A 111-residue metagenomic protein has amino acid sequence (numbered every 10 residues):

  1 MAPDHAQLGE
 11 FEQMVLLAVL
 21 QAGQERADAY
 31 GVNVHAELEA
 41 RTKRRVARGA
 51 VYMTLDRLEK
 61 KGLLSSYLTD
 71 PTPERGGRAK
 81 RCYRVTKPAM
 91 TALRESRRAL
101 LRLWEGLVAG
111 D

Functional and structural regions predicted by a protein language model:
A2-A6, D70-T72: Short beta-strand/turn micro-motifs at beta-sheet edges
A6-A47: N-terminal helix-turn-helix DNA-binding core of bacterial DNA-binding proteins
L16, H35, Y52, L101-W104: Conserved protein kinase catalytic domain
A36, E59-K60: Alpha-helical residues within the helix-turn-helix
V51-L58: Basic amphipathic alpha-helical segments that dock to polyanions
K61-G76: Beta-hairpin "wing" of winged helix-turn-helix
R75, A79-R94: Basic, amphipathic "hinge/linker" alpha-helix immediately C-terminal to the N-terminal HTH DNA-binding motif
P88-D111: Amphipathic alpha-helical dimerization/coiled-coil segments that flank or bridge DNA-binding/regulatory modules
